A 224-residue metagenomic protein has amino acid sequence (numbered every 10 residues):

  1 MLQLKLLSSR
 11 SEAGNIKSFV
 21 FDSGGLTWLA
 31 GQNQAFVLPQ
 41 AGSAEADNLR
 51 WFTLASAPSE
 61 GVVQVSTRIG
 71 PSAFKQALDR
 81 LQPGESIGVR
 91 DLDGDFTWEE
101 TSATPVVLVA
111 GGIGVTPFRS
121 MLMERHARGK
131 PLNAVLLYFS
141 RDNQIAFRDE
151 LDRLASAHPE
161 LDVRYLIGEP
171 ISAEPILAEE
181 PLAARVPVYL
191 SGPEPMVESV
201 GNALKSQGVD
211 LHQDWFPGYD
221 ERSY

Functional and structural regions predicted by a protein language model:
L2-S86, S140-D142, D152: Ferredoxin-reductase
G70-Y224: FNR/FR-type flavoprotein reductase catalytic core
